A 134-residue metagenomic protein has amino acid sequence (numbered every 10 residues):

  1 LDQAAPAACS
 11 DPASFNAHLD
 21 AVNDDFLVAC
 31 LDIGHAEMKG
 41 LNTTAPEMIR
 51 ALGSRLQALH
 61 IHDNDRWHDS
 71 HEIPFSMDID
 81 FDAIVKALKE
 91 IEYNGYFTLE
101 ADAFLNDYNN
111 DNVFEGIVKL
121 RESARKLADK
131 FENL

Functional and structural regions predicted by a protein language model:
L1-Q3: Short, structured patches in soluble enzyme cores that scaffold and shape functional sites
C9-L134: Histidine-acidic metal/acid-base catalytic patches
